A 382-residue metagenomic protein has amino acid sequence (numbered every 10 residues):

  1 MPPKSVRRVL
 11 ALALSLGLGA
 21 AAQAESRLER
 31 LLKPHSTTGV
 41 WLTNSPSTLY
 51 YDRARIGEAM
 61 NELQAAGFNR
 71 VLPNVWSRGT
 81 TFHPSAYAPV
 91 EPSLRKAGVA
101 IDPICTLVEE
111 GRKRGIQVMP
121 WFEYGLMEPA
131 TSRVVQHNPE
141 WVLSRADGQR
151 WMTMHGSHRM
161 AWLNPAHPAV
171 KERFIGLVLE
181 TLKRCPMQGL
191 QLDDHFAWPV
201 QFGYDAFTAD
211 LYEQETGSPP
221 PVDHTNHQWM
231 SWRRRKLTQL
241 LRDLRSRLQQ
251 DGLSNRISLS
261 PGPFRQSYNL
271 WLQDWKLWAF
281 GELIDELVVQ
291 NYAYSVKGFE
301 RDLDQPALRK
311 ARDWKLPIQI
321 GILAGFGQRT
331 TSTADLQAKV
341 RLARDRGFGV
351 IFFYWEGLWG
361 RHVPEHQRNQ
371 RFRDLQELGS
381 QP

Functional and structural regions predicted by a protein language model:
L31-G39, S47-Y50, P120, G125-R184: Active-site-adjacent "subsite" loops/lids of carbohydrate-active enzymes
L42-Y50, Y87-I101, S157-E172, N226-K236 (+2 more regions): The substrate-binding groove and active-site-proximal loops of carbohydrate-active enzymes, especially glycoside
T48-A66, P92-R114, R173, R235-R242: Aromatic- and glycine-enriched glycan-recognition loops and surfaces that form the carbohydrate-binding subsites
L49-Q64, V170-T181, S267-G281, T331-L342: Short, acidic/polar
R55-T80, C185-P186, I284, R346-G349: Catalytic domains of carbohydrate-active enzymes, especially glycoside hydrolases
A66-I101: Aromatic-lined carbohydrate-binding/catalytic grooves of carbohydrate-active enzymes
A146-G281, A293: Polysaccharide-binding and catalytic clefts of secreted carbohydrate-active enzymes
I284-F299, P306-A307, W314-P382: Substrate-binding cleft of secreted/luminal carbohydrate-active enzymes
